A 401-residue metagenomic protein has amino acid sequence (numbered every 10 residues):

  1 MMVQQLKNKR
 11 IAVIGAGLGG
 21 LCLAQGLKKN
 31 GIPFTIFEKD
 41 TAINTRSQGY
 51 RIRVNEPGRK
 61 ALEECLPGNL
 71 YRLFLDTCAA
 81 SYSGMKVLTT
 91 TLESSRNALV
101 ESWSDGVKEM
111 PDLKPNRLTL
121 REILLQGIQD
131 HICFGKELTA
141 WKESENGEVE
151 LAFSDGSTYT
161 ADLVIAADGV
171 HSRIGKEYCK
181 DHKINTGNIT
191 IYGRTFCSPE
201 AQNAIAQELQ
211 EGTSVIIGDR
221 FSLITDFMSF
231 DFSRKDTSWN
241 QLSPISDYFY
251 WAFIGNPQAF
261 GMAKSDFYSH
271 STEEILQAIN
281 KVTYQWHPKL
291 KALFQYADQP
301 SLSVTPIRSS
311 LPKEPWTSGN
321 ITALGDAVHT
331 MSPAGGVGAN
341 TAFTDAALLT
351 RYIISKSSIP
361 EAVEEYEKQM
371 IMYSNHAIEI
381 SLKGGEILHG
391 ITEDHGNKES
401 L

Functional and structural regions predicted by a protein language model:
M2-I11, R53-Y178, H182-F196, T272-L276 (+1 more regions): Conserved N-terminal helical subregion
V3-R10, D219-F221, F230-Y248, G255-F260 (+6 more regions): Helical substrate-recognition/capping region of FAD-dependent monooxygenase/halogenase enzymes
A12-P33, I165-A166, I191, E274-A278 (+2 more regions): Conserved mid-domain beta->alpha element of the FAD-binding
G19, A42, H171: Conserved Rossmann-like nucleotide-cofactor binding loop
K28-Q48: Glycine-rich FAD pyrophosphate-binding loop
D40, V170, V328: Conserved Walker B
N44-T45, K142, S172-K176, E200 (+3 more regions): Short catalytic/ligand-binding loop motif for oxyanion handling, primarily in non-cytosolic enzymes, centered on
E93-N116, R194-D298: Conserved FAD/dinucleotide-binding core of flavoprotein oxidoreductases
